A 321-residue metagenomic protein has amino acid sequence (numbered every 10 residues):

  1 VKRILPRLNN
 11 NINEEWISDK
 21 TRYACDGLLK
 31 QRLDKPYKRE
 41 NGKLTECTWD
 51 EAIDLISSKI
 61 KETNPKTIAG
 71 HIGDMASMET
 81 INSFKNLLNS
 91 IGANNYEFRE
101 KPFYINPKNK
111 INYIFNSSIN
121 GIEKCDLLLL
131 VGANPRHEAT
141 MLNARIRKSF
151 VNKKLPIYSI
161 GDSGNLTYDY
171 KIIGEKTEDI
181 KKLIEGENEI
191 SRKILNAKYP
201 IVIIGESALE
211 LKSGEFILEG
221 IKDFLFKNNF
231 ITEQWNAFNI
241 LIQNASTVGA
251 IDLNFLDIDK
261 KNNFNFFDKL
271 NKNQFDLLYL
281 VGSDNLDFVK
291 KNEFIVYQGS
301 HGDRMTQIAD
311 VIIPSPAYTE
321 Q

Functional and structural regions predicted by a protein language model:
V1-E320: Catalytic alpha/large subunits of respiratory electron-transfer oxidoreductases, centered on bis-MGD molybdoenzymes
